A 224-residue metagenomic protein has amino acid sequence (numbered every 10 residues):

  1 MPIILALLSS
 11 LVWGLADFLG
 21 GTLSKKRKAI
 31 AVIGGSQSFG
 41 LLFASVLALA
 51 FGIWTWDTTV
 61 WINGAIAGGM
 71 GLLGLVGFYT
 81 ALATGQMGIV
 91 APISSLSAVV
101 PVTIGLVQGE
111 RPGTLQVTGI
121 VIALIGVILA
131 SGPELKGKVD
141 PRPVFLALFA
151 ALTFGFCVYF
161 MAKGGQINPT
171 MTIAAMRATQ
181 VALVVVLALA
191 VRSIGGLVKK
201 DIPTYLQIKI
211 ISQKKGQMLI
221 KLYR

Functional and structural regions predicted by a protein language model:
M1-L11, L19-I66, L75-G85, P133-F145 (+1 more regions): Membrane-interface interhelical linkers
P2, R142-M171: Selected transmembrane alpha-helices and immediately adjacent juxtamembrane segments of polytopic inner-membrane
L8, G35, I66, I93 (+2 more regions): Hydrophobic core positions of alpha-helical segments in small-molecule transporters and transporter systems
S9, S36, G40, A91-P101 (+2 more regions): Structural signature of transmembrane alpha-helices in multi-pass secondary transporters
G14, S38-L42, V99-V100, L124 (+2 more regions): Small-residue-rich packing faces within the transmembrane alpha-helices of Major Facilitator Superfamily
K28-A29, Q86, R111-G113, N168-P169: A helix-boundary/kink motif common to multi-pass secondary transporters, especially Major Facilitator Superfamily
F39, A44, V100-I104, L115-G132: Hydrophobic transmembrane alpha-helices of multi-pass small-molecule transport proteins
S45-L49, V102-V107, I128, Y159 (+1 more regions): Alpha-helical transmembrane segments of multipass membrane proteins
